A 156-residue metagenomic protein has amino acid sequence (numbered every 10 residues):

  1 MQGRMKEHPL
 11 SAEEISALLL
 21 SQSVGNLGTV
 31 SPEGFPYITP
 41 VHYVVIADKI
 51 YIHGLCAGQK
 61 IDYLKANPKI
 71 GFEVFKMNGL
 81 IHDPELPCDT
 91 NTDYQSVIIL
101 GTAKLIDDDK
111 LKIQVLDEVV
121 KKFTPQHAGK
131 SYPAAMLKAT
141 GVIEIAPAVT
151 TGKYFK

Functional and structural regions predicted by a protein language model:
M1-S21: Extreme N-terminal tail/first-helix region
Q2-K6, M77-K156: Charged, gly/pro-rich active-site loop segments
L20, Y63-I70, K121-P125: Short, intrinsically disordered, mixed-charge
Q22-C56: Short beta-strand segments
S23-G25, T39, I46-D48, A66-I70 (+2 more regions): A generic structural signal for short beta-strands and their flanking turns/coil linkers
P36-I38, Y63-K65, K156: Short glycine/proline-enriched turns and hinge-like loops at secondary-structure junctions
V44-L80: A short mixed-secondary-structure module that forms the rim of ligand-binding clefts
